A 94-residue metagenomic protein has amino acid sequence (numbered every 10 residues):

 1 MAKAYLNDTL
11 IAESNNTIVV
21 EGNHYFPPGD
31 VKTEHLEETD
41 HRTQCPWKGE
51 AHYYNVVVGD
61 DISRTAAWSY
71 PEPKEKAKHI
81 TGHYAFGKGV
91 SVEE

Functional and structural regions predicted by a protein language model:
M1-E94: Terminal leader/tail segments of proteins
